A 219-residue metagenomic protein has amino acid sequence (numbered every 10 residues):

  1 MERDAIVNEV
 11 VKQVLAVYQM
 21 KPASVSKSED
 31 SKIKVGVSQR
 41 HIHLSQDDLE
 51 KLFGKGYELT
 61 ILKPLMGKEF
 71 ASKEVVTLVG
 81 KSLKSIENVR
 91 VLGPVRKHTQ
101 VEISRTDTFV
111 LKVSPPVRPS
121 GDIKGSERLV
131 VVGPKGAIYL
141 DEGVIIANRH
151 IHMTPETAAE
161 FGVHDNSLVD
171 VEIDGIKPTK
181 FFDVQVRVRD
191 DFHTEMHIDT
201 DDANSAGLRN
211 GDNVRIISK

Functional and structural regions predicted by a protein language model:
M1-S31: Protein-protein interaction and targeting regions used for scaffolding, dimerization, and localization
G36-K81, E87-P134, Y139-N166, E172 (+1 more regions): Short beta-strand-centered segments at strand-helix junctions
A137, D174-T179, K219: Short, charged beta-turn/beta-strand-edge "cap" motif at the junction between a beta-strand and an adjacent loop
